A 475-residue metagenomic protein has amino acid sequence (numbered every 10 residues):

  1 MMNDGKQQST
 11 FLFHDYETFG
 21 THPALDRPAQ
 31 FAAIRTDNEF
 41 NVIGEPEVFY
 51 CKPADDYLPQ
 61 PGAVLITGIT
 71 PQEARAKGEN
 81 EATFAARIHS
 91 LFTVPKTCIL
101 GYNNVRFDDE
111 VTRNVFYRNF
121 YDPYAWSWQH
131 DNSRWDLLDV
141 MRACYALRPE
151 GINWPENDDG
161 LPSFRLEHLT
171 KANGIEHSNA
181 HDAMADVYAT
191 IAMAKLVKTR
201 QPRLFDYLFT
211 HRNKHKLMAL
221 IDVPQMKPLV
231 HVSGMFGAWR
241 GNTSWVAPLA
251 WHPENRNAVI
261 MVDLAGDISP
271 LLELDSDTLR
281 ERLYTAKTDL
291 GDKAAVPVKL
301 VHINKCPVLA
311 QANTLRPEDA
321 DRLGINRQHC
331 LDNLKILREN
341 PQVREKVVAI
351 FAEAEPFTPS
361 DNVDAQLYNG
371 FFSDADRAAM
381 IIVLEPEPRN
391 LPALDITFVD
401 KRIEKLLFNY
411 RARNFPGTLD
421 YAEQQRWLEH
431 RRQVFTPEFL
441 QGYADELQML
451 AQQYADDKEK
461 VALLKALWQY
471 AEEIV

Functional and structural regions predicted by a protein language model:
M1-G44: Entry/capping segment at the start of metal-dependent catalytic domains with acidic active-site entry clusters
F19-T21, A74, A180: Short strand->helix junction
D26-F31, R35-T36, N41-I69, S90-P202 (+3 more regions): Metal-dependent phosphoesterase core characteristic of DEDDh/y 3'-5' exonuclease domains
T67-F84, L91: Metal-dependent phosphoesterase signature
P202-F209: Hydrophobic, mid-to-C-terminal alpha-helical segments
T210-L290: Acidic catalytic cores of enzymes that act on phosphate-bearing nucleotides/polynucleotides
P253-H430: Long, charge-rich C-terminal accessory regions
E423-V475: C-terminal non-catalytic accessory extensions
